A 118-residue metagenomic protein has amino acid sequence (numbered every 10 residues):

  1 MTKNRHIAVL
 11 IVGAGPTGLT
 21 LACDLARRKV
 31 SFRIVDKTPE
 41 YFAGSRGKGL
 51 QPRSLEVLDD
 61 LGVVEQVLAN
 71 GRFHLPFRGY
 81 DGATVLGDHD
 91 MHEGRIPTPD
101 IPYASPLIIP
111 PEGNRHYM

Functional and structural regions predicted by a protein language model:
M1-M118: Core Rossmann-like FAD-binding/catalytic domain of the broad FAD-dependent monooxygenase superfamily
